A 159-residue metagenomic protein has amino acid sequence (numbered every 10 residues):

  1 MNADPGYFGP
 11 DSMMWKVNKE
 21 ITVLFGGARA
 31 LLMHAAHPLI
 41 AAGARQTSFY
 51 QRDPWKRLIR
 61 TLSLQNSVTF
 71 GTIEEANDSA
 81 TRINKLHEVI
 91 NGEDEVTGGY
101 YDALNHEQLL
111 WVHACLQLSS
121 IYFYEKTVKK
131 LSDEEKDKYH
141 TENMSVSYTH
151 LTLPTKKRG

Functional and structural regions predicted by a protein language model:
M1-V23: Extreme N-terminal leader/anchor segments
N18-I59: A structured, charge-rich N-terminal accessory region that forms the first stable segment of a protein and links
Q51-V68, T72, A76: Active-site acidic/histidine clusters and adjacent loop/turn architecture that either coordinate catalytic ions
R52-P54, E74-C115: A glycine-rich, hydrophobic loop/mini-helix early in the fold
F123-K138: Inter-helical turn/loop segments and adjacent helix faces that build the functional surface of alpha-helical bundle
D137-Y148: Charge-rich, well-structured scaffold segments of protease-associated domains
T149-T155: Conserved small/polar residues in nucleotide/adenosyl-binding loops
